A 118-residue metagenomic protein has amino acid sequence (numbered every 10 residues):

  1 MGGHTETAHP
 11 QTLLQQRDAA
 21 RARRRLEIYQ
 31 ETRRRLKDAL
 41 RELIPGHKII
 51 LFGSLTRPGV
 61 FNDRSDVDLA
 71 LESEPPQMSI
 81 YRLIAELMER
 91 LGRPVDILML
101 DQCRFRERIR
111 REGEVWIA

Functional and structural regions predicted by a protein language model:
M1-I49: Helical scaffold of the NTase/Pol beta-like nucleotidyltransferase catalytic core
Q15-A19, F61-S65, L83-E86: A short alpha-helix capping/helix-coil boundary motif
R21-A22, D68-A70, R90-L91: A short, structure-level motif marking secondary-structure boundaries and short turns
L26-T32, S73-E107, R111: Metal-dependent nucleotidyltransferase catalytic core
K37-V67, E72-E74: Active-site nucleotide-donor binding segment shared across nucleotidyl transfer reactions
I44-H47, V95, G113: Structural motif
V67, M88, G113-I117: Short, hinge-like loop/turn segments at secondary-structure boundaries
